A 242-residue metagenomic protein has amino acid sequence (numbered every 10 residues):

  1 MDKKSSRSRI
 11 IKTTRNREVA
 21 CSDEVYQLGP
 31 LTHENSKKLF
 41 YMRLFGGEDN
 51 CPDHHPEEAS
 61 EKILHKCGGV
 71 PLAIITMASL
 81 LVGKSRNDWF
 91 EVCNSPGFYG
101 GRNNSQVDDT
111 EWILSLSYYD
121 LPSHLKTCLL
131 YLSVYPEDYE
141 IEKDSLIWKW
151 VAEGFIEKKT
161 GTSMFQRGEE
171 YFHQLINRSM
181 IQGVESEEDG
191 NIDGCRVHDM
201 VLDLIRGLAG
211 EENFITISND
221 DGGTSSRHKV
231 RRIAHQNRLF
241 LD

Functional and structural regions predicted by a protein language model:
D2-K4, C51, L80-C128, S133-D242: Surface-exposed helical/coil interface segments that assemble multiprotein signaling complexes
S8-E58, T76, D109: Alpha-helical sensor/transducer elements of the RecA-like P-loop NTPase core
R17, P71, H198-D199: Alpha-helix N-cap/helix-start capping motif
Y26, E58-K62, I75, W112 (+2 more regions): Positions in alpha-helical segments
S36, P56, S60, M164-G168 (+1 more regions): Short amphipathic alpha-helix in the helical subdomain of ABC transporter nucleotide-binding domains
D49-N50, H55-G69, A78-L81, Y99 (+1 more regions): A short helix-loop-helix "switch/interaction" segment in the helical subdomain of ASCE P-loop NTPases
K66-T76, P122-T127: The conserved phosphate-sensing helix
